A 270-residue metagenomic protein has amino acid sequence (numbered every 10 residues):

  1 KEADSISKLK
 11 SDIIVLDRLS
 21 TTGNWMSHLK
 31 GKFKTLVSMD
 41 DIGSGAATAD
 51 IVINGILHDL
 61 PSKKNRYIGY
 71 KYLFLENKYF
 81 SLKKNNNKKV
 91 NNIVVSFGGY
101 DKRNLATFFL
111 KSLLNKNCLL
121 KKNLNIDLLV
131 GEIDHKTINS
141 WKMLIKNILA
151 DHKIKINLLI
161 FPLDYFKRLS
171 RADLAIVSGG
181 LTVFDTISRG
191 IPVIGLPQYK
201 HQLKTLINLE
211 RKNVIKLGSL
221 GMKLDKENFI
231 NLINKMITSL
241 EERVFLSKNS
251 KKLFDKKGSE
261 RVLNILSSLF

Functional and structural regions predicted by a protein language model:
K1-R66: Active-site and donor-binding regions of nucleotide-sugar-utilizing enzymes
A47-N104, K136-T137: A nucleotide-sugar donor-handling region in carbohydrate enzymes
N91-R171: Donor-nucleotide binding loops and adjacent catalytic segments primarily of GT-B fold Leloir glycosyltransferases
S170-L181: Acidic donor-binding loop of glycosyltransferase active sites
A175-V177, P192-H201: Short hydrophobic beta-strand element within catalytic cores of glycosyltransferases and related nucleotide-activated
K216-L217, L224-E242: C-terminal "capping" alpha-helix adjacent to the active site of nucleotide-linked donor transferases in cell-envelope
K235, E242-K256: A short, well-ordered alpha-helix in the C-terminal region of glycosyltransferases
D255-F270: C-terminal alpha-helical cap of glycosyltransferases
